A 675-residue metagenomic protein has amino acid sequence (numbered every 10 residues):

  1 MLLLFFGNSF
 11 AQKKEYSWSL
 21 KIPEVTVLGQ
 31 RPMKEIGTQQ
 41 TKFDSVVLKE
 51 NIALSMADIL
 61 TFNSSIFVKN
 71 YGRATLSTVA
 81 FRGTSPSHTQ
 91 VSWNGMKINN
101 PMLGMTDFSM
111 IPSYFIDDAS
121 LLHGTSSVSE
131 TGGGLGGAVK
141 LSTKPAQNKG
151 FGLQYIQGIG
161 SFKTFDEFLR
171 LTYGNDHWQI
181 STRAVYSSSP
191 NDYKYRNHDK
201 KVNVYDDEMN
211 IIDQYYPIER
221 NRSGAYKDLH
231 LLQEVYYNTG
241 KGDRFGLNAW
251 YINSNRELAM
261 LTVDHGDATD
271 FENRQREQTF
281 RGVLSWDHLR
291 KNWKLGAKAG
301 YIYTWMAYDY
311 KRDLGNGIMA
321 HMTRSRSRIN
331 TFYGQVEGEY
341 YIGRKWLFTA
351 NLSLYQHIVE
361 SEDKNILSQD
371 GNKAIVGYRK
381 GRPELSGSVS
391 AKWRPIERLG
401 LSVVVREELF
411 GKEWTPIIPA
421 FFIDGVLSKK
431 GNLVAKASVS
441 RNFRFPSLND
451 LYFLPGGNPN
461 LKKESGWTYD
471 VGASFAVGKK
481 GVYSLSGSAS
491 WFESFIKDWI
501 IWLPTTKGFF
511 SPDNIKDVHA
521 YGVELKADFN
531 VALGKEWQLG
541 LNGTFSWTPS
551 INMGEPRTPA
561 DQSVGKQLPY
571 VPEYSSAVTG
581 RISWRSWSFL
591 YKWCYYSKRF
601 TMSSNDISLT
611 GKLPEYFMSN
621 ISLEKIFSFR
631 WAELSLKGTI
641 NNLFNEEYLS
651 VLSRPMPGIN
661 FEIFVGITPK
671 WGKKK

Functional and structural regions predicted by a protein language model:
K21-N51, T78, P86: N-terminal periplasmic "start-of-domain" segments of outer-membrane beta-barrel proteins
M56-I59, S77-A80, S92, T106-P112 (+3 more regions): N-terminal periplasmic accessory domains that precede and gate Gram-negative outer-membrane beta-barrel machines
A57-K97: Extracytoplasmic beta-strand/coil segments of soluble accessory domains associated with Gram-negative outer-membrane
M96-G124, P455: Short acidic/polar hinge/loop motifs at secondary-structure boundaries that mediate gating or recognition
K163-S188, K200-N255, Q278-R290, Y340-F348 (+1 more regions): Transmembrane beta-barrel wall of Gram-negative outer-membrane proteins
Y193, R222-D228, K241-L295, Y303-N330: Flexible loop and strand-edge segments within Gram-negative outer membrane beta-barrel domains
N292-Y310, S428, K436, K463-Y521 (+1 more regions): Membrane-embedded beta-barrel scaffold of Gram-negative outer-membrane proteins
R394-L399, S490-F495, N514-M602, E633 (+1 more regions): Gram-negative outer-membrane beta-barrel transporters
